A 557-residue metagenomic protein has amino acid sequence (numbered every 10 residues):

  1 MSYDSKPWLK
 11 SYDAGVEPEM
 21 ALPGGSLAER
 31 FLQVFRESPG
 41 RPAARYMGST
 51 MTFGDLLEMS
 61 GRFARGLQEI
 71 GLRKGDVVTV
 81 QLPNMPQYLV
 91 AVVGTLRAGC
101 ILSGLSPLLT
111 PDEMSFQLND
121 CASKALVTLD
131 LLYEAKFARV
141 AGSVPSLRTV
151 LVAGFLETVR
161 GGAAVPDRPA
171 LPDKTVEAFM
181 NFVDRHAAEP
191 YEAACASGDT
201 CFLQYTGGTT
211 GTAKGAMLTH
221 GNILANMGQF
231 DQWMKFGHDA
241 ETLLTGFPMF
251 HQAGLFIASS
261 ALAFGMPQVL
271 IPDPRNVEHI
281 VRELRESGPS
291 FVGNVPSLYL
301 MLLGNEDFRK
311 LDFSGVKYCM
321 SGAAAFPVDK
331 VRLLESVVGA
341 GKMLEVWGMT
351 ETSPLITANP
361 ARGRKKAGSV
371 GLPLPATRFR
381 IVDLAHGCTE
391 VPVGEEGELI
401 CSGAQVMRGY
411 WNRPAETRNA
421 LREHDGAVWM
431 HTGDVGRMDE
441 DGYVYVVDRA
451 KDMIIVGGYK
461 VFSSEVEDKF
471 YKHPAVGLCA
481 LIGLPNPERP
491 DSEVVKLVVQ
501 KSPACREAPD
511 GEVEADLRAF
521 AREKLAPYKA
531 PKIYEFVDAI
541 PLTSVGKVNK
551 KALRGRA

Functional and structural regions predicted by a protein language model:
L22-P23, L32, G40-M85, L89-V93 (+2 more regions): Conserved AMP-binding/adenylate-forming core of the ANL superfamily
L67-L72, H186-D199, L203-T245, F256 (+1 more regions): Conserved adenylate-forming
E69-I70, R97-N181, P503: Structural core segment of the AMP-binding/adenylate-forming
L82-P83, C100-L118, D130-F137, M266-E286 (+1 more regions): ATP-dependent adenylate-forming carboxylate-activation enzymes
L109, F116, L126-L131, G403 (+3 more regions): AMP-binding/adenylate-forming catalytic core of the ANL superfamily
E177, P289-N294, L303-K365, R378: Gly/Ser/Thr-rich phosphate-binding loop
L224-T242, F250-S290, N305: Conserved AMP-binding/adenylation subdomain of ANL enzymes
L372-A376, G387-L421, Y459-V461: Conserved ATP/PPi-binding loop(s) of AMP-dependent carboxylate-activating enzymes
